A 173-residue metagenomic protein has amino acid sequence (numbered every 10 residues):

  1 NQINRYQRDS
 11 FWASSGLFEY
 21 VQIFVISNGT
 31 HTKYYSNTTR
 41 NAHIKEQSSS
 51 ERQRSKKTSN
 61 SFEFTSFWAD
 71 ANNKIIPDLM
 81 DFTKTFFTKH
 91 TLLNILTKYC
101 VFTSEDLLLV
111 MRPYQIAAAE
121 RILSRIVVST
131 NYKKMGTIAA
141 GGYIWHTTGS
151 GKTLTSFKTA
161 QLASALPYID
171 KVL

Functional and structural regions predicted by a protein language model:
N1-K171: ATP-dependent helicase/translocase motor core
